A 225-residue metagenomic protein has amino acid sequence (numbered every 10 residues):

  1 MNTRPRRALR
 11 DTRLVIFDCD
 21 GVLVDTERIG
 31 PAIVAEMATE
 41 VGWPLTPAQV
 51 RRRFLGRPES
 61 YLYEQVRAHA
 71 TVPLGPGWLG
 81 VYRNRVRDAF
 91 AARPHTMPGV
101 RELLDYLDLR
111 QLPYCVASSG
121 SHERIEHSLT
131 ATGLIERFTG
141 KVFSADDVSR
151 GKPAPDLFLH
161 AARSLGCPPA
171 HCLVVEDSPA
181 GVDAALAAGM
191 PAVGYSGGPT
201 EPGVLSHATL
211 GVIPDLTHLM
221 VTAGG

Functional and structural regions predicted by a protein language model:
M1-R13, D105, S121-G225: Asp-based, Mg2+/Mn2+-dependent phosphohydrolase catalytic module
T3-R110: N-terminal helical cap/lid subdomain that shapes the substrate entry/recognition surface in HAD-like hydrolases
V22, S118-G120: Conserved phosphate-coupling serine/threonine residues in phosphotransfer and NTP-handling enzymes
D25, V116, V175-E176: Short beta-strand scaffold positions
